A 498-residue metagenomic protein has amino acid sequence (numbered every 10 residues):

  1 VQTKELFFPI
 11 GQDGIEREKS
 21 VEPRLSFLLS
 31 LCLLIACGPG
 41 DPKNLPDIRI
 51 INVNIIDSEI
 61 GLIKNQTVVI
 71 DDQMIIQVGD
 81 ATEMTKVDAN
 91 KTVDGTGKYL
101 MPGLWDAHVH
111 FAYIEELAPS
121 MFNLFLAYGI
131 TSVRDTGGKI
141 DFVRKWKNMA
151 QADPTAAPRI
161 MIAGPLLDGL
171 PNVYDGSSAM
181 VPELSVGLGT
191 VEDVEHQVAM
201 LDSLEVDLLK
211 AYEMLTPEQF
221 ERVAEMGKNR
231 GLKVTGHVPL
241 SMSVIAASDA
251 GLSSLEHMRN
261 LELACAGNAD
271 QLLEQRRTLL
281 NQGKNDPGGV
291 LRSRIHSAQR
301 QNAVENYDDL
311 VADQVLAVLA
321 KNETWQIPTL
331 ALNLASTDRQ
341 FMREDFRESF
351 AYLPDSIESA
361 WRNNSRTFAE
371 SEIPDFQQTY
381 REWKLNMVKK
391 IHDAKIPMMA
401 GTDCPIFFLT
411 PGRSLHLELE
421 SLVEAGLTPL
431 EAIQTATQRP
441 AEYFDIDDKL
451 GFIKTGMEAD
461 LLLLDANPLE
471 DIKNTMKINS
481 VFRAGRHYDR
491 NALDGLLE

Functional and structural regions predicted by a protein language model:
I35-A36: C-terminal motif of bacterial Sec signal peptides marking the signal peptidase cleavage site
D41-D47, I55, E59-M101: Histidine-rich, glycine-flanked metal-binding segment
I48-I50, T85-L126, T131: Replace "His-x-His-based motif
V53, V68, Q73, G97 (+14 more regions): Divalent metal-coordination and catalytic microenvironments
I55-T67, D80-A81, T410, T428-I433 (+1 more regions): Acidic, glycine-enriched loop/beta-strand segments at the rims of small-molecule binding/catalytic pockets
A107-E116, S177-D193: Active-site mouth loops of central-metabolism enzymes
M121-V143, A157-G164, S203-E213, L232-T235 (+3 more regions): Divalent metal-dependent hydrolysis catalytic cores, especially in the metallo-beta-lactamase
Q197-L208, L215, L261-A425: Active-site neighborhoods of metal-dependent hydrolases
